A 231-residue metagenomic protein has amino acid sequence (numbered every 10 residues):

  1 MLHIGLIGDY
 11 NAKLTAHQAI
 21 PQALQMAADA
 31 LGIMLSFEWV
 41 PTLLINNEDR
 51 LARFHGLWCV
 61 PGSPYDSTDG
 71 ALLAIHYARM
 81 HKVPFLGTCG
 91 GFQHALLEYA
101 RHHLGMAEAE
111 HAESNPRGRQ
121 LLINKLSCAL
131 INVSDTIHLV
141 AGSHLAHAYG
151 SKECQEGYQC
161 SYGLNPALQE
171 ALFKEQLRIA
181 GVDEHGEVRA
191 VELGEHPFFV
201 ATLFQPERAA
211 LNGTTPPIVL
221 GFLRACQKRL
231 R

Functional and structural regions predicted by a protein language model:
M1-E153, S161-E195, L203-R231: N-terminal beta1-alpha1 cap of cysteine-dependent amidohydrolase-like domains
Y158: An anion-binding catalytic pocket shared by soluble metabolic enzymes
